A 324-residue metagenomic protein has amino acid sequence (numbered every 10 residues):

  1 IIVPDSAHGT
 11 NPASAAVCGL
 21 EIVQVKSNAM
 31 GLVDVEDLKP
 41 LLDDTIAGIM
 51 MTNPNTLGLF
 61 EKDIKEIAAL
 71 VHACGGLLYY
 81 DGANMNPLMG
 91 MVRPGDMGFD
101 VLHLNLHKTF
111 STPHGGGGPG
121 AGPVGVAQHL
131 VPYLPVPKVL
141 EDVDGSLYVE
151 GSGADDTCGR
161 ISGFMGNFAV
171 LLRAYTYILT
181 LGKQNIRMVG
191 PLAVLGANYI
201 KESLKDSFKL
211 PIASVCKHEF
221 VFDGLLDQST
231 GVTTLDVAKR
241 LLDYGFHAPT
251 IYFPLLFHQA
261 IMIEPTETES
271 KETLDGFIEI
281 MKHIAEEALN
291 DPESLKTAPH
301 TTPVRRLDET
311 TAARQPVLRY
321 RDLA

Functional and structural regions predicted by a protein language model:
I1-D144, G231-V232, Q259: Conserved PLP-enzyme active-site core in the AAT-like
P4-H8, G76-L77, T176-L179, H218-F222: Short low-complexity stretches enriched in small and charged residues
S27, L104, L172-Y175, L204: A generic, residue-level signal for flexible/boundary positions that often mark functional hotspots
P54, H107, S111, T176-K183 (+1 more regions): A broad detector of the eukaryotic-type serine/threonine protein kinase catalytic domain
D81, L102, V126, G153-D156 (+2 more regions): Short, functionally important structural connectors and interaction interfaces within domains
V92, D142-F164, L171, I178-A324: Non-catalytic terminal extensions of PLP-dependent enzymes
G118-G120, G163-F168: FAD-binding core of FAD-dependent oxidoreductases, characterized by glycine-rich FAD pyrophosphate-binding loops
